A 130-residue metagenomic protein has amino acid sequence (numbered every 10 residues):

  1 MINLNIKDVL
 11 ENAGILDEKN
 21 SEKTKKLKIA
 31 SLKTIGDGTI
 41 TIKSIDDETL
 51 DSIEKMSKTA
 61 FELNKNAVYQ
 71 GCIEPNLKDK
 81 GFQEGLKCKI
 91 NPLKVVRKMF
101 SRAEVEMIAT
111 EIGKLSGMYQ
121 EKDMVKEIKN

Functional and structural regions predicted by a protein language model:
M1-D17, V125-N130: Low-complexity intrinsically disordered segments
M1-N3, I29-D37: A broad, low-specificity signal for short, low-complexity segments enriched in glycine/proline and polar/charged
N12-S31: Short acidic, Pro/Gly- and aromatic-enriched capping/linker segments at domain boundaries
T34-N130: Short, surface-exposed, charged amphipathic helix/loop patches that serve as local interaction elements
